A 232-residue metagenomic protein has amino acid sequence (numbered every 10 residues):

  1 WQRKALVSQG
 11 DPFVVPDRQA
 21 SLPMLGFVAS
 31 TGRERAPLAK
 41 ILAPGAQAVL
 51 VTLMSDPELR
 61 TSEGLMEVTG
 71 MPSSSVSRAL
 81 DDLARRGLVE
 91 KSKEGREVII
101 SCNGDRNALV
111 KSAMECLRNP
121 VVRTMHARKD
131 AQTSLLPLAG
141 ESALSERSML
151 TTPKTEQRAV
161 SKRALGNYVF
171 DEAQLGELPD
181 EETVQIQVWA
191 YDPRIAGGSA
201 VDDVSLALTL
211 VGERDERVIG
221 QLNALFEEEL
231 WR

Functional and structural regions predicted by a protein language model:
W1-P23, K111-R232: Long, low-complexity, charge-rich intrinsically disordered regions
L22-A48: Short alpha-helical segments that sit at the start of domains
P44-E58: Short amphipathic alpha-helical interface segments
S62-G70: A short acidic, leucine-rich amphipathic alpha-helix
A84-E94: A short, conserved structural fragment
S92-L109: Short, Lys/Arg-rich nucleic-acid/phosphate-binding segment
